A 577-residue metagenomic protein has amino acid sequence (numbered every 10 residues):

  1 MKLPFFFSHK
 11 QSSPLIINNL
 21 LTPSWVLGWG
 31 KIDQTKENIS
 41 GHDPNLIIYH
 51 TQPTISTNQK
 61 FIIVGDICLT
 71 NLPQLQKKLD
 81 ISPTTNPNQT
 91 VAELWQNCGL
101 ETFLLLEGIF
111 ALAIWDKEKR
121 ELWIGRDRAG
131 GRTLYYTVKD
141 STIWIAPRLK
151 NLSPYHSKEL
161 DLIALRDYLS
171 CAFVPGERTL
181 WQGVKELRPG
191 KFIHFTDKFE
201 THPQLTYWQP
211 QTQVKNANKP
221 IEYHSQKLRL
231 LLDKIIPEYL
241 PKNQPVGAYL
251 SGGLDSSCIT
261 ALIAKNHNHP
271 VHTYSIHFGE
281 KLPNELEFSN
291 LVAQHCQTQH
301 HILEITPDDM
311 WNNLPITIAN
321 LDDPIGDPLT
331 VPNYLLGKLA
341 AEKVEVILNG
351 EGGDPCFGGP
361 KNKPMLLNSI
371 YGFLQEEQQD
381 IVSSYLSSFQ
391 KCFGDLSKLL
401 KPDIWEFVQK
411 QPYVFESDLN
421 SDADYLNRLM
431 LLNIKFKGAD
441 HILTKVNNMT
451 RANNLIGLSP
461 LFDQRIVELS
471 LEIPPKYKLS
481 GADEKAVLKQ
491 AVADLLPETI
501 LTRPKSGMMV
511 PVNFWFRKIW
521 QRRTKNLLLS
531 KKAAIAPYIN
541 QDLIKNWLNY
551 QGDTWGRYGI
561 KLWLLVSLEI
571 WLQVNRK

Functional and structural regions predicted by a protein language model:
M1-L3, F7-P14, P23-S24, G183-R188 (+3 more regions): Adenosyl-5′-phosphate
M1-P315, L321, N333, G337 (+2 more regions): Cysteine-centered catalytic environments shared across enzyme families
N88, A111, D354-P355, I381: Conserved A3 ("GATE") glycine/threonine-rich loop of ANL adenylate-forming enzymes
P324-D327: Acceptor-substrate binding/catalytic loop of class I
L339-A341: Active-site nucleotide-sugar/metal-binding loop of Leloir-type enzymes
V344-P360: Short acidic/histidine-rich active-site segments
F357-S383: A mobile, often basic/glycine-rich helix-loop segment that functions as the active-site lid/recognition loop
